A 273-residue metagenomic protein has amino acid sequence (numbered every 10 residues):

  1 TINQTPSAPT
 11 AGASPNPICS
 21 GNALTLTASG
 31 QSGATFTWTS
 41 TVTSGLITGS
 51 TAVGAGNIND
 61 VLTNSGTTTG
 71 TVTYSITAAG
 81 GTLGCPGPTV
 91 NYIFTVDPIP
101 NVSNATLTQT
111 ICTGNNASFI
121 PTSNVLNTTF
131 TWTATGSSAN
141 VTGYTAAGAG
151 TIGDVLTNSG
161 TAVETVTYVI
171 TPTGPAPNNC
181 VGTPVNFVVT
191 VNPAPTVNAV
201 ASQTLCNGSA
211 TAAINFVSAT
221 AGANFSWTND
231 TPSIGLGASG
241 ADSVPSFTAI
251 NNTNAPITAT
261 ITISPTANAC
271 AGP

Functional and structural regions predicted by a protein language model:
T1-P273: Extracellular low-complexity Ser/Thr/Asn/Gly-rich intrinsically disordered segments
